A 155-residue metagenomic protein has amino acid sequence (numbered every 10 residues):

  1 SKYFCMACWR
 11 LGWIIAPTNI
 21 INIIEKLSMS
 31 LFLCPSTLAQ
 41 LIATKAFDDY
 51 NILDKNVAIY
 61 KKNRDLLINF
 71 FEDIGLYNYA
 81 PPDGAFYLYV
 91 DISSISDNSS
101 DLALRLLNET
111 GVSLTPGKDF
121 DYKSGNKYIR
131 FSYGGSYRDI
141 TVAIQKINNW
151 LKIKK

Functional and structural regions predicted by a protein language model:
S1, L76-Y77, G117-F120: Short, solvent-exposed loop/turn elements at beta->coil junctions and helix N-caps that rim active or binding pockets
S1-I23, L38, K127: Active-site PLP attachment segment
A16-I20, D48-D49, I92-I95, S136-Y137: Short loop segments at secondary-structure junctions
I24-L31, A46-N69: Structural signature of PLP-dependent enzymes
M29-S36, Y77-N78: Glycine/threonine-rich helix-loop capping motifs at alpha-helix boundaries
Q40, T44, I59-F71, Y79-I92: Conserved glycine-rich beta-strand-loop-beta hairpin in the small C-terminal domain of fold type I
S96, R105-L114, F120-K155: PLP-dependent enzyme catalytic core of the Aspartate aminotransferase-like
